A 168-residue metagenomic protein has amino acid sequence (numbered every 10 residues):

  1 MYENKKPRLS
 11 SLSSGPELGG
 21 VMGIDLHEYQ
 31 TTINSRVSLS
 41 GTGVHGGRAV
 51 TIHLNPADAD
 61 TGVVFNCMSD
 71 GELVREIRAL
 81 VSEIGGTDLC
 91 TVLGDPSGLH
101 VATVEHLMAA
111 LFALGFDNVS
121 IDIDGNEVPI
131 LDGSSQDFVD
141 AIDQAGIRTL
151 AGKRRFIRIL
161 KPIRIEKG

Functional and structural regions predicted by a protein language model:
Y2-D117, D122-G168: C-terminal regulatory domains involved in ligand/effector binding and gene-expression control
